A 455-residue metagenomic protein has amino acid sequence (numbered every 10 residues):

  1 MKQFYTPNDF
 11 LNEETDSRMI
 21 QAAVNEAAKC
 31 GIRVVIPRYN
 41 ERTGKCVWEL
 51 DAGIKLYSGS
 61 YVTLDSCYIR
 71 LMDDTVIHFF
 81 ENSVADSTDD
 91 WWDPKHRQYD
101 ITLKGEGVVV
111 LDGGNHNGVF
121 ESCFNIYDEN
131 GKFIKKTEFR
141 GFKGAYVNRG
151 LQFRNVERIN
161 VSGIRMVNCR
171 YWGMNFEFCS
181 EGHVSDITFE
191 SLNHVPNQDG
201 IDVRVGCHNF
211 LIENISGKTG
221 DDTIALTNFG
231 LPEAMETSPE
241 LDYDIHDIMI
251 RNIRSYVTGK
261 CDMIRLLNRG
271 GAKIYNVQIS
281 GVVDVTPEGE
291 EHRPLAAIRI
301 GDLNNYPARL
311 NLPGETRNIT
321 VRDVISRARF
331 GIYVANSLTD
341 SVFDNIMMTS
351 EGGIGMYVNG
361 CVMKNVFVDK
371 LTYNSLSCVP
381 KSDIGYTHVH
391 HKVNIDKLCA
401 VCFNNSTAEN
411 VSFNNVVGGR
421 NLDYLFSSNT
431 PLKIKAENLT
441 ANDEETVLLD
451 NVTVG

Functional and structural regions predicted by a protein language model:
M1-G455: Extracellular/periplasmic carbohydrate-active domains that bind, remodel, or depolymerize complex polysaccharides
